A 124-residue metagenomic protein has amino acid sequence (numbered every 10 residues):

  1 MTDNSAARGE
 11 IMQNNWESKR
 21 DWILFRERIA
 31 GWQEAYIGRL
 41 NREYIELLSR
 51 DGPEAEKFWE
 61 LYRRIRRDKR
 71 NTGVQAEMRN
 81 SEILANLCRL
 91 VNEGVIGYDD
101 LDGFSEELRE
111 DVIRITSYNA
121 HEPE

Functional and structural regions predicted by a protein language model:
T2-E124: Acidic, Ser/Pro/Thr-rich low-complexity regulatory regions and the short amphipathic helical interaction modules they
